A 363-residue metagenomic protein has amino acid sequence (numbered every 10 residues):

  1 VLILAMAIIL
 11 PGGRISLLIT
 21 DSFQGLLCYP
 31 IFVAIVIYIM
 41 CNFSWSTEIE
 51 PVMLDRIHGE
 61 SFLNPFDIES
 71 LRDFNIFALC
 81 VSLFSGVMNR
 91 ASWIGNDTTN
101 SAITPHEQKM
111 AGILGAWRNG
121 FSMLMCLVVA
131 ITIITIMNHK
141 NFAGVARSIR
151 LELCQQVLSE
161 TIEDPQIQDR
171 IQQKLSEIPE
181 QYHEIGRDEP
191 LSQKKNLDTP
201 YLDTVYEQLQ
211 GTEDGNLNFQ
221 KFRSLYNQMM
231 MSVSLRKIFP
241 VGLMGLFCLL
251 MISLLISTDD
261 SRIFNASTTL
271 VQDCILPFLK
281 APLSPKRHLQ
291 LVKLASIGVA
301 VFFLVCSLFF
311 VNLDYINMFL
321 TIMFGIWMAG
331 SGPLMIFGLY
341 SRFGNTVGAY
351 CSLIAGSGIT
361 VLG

Functional and structural regions predicted by a protein language model:
V1-G363: Membrane-embedded helix-loop-helix hairpins and adjacent transmembrane boundary segments in multi-pass transporters
